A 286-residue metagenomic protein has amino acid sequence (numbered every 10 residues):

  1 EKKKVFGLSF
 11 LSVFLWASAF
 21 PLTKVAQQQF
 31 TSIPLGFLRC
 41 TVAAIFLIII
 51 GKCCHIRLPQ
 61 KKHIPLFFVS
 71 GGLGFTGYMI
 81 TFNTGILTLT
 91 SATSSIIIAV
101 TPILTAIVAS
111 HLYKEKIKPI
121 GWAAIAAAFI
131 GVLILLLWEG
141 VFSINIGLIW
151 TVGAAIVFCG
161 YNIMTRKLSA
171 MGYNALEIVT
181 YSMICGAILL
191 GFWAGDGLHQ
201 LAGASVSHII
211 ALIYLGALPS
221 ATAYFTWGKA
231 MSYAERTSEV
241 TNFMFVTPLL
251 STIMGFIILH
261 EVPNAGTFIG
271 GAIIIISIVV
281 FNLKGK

Functional and structural regions predicted by a protein language model:
E1-F37, G140-K167, G186-F192, M254: Glycine-/small-residue-enriched transmembrane alpha-helix faces in small-molecule transporters and effluxers
F14-A17, P21, I48, G72-T76 (+9 more regions): Hydrophobic/small/kink-forming positions within alpha-helical transmembrane segments of polytopic membrane proteins
L15, A19-F20, G51-I98, I134 (+1 more regions): Specific transmembrane alpha-helical segments of multi-pass solute transporters/efflux pumps, especially DMT/EamA
A26, L35, R39, G85 (+7 more regions): Hydrophobic/aromatic residues within transmembrane alpha-helices of multi-pass small-molecule transporters
Q29-G77, L104-T105, A127, V157-M164 (+3 more regions): Transmembrane alpha-helices of multi-pass small-molecule transport proteins
L38, S94-V100, T165-G186, S220-I257: Helix-helix packing/entry segments at the starts of transmembrane helices
F46-H55, T101-A126, T247-F268: C-terminal transmembrane-helix exit sites in multi-pass transporters
L47, F68, I117-L137, A155-I156 (+4 more regions): Hydrophobic transmembrane alpha-helices of multi-pass small-molecule transport proteins
